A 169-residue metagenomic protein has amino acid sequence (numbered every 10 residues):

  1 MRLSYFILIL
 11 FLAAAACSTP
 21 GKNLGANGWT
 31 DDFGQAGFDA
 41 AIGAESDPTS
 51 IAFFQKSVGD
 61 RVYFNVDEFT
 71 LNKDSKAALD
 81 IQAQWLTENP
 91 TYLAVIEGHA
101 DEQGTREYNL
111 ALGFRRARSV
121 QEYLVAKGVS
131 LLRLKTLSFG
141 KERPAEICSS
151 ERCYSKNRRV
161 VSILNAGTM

Functional and structural regions predicted by a protein language model:
M1-S57, T70, A77, G167-M169: N-terminal targeting leaders that direct proteins to extracytoplasmic destinations
S4, R61, N65-D67, D74 (+4 more regions): Surface-exposed loop/turn and secondary-structure junction residues enriched for glycine/proline
K22-N23, K73, T105, A145: Intrinsically disordered, low-complexity acidic/polar segments
F33-G37, G43, N65-E68, Q82 (+2 more regions): N-terminal start-of-chain detector that recognizes signal peptides and the immediate post-cleavage beginning
S46, D67-S75, E88, G104 (+3 more regions): Extracytoplasmic/periplasmic, Sec-exported soluble proteins
P48-T49, I81, S149: Alpha-helical scaffolding within the catalytic cores of extracellular/periplasmic polymer-degrading hydrolases
A52, S57, Y63-E97, Q121-A126 (+3 more regions): Periplasmic peptidoglycan-binding/anchoring modules of Gram-negative envelope and division proteins
H99-T168: Periplasmic OmpA-like peptidoglycan-binding domain that tethers envelope proteins to the cell wall
